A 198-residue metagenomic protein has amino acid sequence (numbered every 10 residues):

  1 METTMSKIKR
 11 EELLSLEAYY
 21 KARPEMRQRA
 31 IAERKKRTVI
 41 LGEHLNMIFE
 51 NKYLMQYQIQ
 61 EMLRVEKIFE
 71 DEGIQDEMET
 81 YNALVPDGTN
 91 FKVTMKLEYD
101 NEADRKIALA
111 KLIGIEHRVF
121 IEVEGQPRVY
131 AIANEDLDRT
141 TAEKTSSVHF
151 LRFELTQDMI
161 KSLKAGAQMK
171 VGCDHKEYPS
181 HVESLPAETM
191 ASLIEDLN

Functional and structural regions predicted by a protein language model:
E2-N90, T94, E98-N198: Long, contiguous binding/interaction regions
